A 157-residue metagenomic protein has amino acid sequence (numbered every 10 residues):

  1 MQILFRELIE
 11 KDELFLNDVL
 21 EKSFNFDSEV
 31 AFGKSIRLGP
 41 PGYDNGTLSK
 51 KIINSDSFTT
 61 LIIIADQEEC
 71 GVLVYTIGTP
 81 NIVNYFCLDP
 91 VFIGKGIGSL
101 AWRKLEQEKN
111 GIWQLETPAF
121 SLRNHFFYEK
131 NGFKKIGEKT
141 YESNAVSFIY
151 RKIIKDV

Functional and structural regions predicted by a protein language model:
I3-D18: A short beta-loop-alpha structural element at the N-terminal edge of CoA-dependent acyl/N-acetyltransferase catalytic
L8, F86-L88, T117: Hydrophobic adenine-recognition pocket in adenosine-nucleotide-binding enzymes
E21-S49: Conserved GNAT-fold acetyl-CoA-binding loop/helix
N45-I62, I82: A short helix-loop-beta-strand connector motif used in the catalytic cores of GNAT acetyltransferases and, in some
T60-I62, E68-T76, I82-C87: Conserved beta-strand in the GNAT
L88, G94-Q107, F126-K130: Conserved acetyl-CoA-binding loop-helix of GNAT-fold acetyltransferases
G98, W102, S121-N124, Y141-S147: Short glycine/proline-centered loop/turn elements that form peptide/ligand docking sites
E108-F120: Conserved GNAT acetyl-CoA-binding A-motif
